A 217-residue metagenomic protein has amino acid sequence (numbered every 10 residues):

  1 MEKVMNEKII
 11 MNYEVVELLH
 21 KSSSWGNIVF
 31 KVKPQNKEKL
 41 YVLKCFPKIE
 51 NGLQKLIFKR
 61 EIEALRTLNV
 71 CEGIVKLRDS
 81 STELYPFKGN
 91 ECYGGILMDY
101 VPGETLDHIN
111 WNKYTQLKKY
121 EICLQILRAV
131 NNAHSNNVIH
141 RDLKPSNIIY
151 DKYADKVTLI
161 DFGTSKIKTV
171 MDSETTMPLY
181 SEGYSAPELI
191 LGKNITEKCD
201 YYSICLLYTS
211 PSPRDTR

Functional and structural regions predicted by a protein language model:
F30-F58: ATP-binding glycine-rich loop module of kinase domains
K76-C92: Short beta-strand micro-motifs within the conserved protein kinase catalytic domain, predominantly in the N-lobe
G89-E104: Conserved short submotifs of the Hanks-type protein kinase catalytic core that shape the nucleotide-binding pocket
H134-Y150: Catalytic-loop of the protein kinase fold
T175-E188: Conserved activation segment of eukaryotic-like protein kinases, specifically the C-terminal portion of the activation
D200: Conserved catalytic-loop aspartate of Hanks-type protein kinases
P211-R217: Single conserved hydrophobic/aromatic residue that forms the stacking wall/gate of nucleotide- or nucleobase-binding
